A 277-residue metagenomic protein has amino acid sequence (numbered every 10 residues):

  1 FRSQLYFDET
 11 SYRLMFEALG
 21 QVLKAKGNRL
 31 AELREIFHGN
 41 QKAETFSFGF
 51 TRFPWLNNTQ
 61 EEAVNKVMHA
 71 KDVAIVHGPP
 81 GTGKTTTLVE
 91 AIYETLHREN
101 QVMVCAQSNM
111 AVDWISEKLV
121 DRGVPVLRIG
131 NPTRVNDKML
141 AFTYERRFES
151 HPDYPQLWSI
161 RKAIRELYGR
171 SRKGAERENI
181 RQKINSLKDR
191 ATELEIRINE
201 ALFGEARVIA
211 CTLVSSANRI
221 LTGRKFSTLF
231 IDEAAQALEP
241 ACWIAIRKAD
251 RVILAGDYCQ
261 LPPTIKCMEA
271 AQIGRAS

Functional and structural regions predicted by a protein language model:
F1-N65, D121, K138-K162, E166: Pre-ATPase regulatory/linker segments immediately N-terminal to the P-loop/RecA-like helicase/translocase core
F37-H38, F46-F53, L140-A141, E145-S227: Conserved helicase NTPase catalytic core signature
A70-V76, N100: Pre-Walker A (Motif I) flank of P-loop NTPase domains
G78, N131, E233: The Walker A (P-loop) glycine that initiates the GxxxxGKT/S ATP-binding motif of P-loop NTPases
T82, T87, A91-V120, L127-G130: Conserved RecA-like ASCE P-loop NTPase motor core of nucleic-acid helicases/translocases
R98-N100, S108, E200, V214-R275: Conserved helicase motor core of SF1/SF2 NTP-dependent helicases
V112-W114, V135-L140, L261-T264: Switch/connector loops and helix/strand junctions flanking conserved nucleotide-binding motifs in nucleotide-processing
